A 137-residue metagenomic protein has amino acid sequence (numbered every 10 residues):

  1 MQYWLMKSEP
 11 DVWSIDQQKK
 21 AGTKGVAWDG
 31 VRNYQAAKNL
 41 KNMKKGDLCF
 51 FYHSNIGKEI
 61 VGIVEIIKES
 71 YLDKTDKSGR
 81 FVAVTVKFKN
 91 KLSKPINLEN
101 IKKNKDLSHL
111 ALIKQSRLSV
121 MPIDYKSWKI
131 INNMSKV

Functional and structural regions predicted by a protein language model:
M1-M43, S135-V137: Compositionally biased, charged N-terminal/linker segments
M6, V64, D124: GIY-YIG nuclease signature motif recognition
D11-W13, S93, W128-I130: Short, acidic Gly/Pro/Ser/Thr-rich loop/turn segments
Q17, P95-I101, N132-M134: Short, charged, solvent-exposed linker or helix-capping segments at domain edges/interfaces that act as flexible hinges
G46-D47: Loop/turn positions that initiate beta-strands
Y52-K58: Short, charged beta-turn/beta-strand-edge "cap" motif at the junction between a beta-strand and an adjacent loop
V61-M121: Aromatic- and Lys/Arg-enriched surface recognition patch
V120-V137: Charged phosphate-binding loop/patch that engages nucleotide di/tri-phosphates or the phosphate backbone of nucleic
